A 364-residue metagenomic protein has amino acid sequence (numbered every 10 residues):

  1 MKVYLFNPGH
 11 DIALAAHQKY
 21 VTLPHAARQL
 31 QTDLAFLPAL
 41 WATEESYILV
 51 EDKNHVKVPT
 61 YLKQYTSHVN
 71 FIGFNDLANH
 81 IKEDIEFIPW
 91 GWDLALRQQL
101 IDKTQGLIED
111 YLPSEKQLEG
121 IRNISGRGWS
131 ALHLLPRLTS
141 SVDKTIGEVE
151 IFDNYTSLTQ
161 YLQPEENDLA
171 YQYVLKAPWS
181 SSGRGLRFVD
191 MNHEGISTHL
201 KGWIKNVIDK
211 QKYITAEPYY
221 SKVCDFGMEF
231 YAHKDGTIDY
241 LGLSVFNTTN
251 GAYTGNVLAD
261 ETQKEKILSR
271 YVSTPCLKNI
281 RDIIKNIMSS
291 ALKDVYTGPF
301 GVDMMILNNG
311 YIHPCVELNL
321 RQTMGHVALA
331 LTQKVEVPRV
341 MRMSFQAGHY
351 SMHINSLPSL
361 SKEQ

Functional and structural regions predicted by a protein language model:
K2-S46: N-terminal-proximal low-complexity accessory segments that begin disordered and transition into the first
R28-W41, L49-S157, Q163: Conserved N-proximal alpha/beta basic substrate-recognition cap immediately N-terminal to, or forming the N-lobe
E166-F188, I208-K222, V302, E317: ATP-grasp fold ATP-binding core
Q172-L200, G227, G251-I267: Glycine-rich phosphate-binding loop of ATP-grasp-fold ATP-dependent ligases
T198-T254, M305-P314: Phosphate-binding site of ATP-dependent enzymes
K210-Q211, Y240, Y253-G310, Y350-Q364: A long amphipathic alpha-helix within ATP-dependent nucleotide-binding catalytic cores
F230-N286, N319-Q346: ATP-dependent carboxylate/phosphate-activation module, predominantly the ATP-grasp catalytic core and closely related
D294-P358: C-terminal structural cap/anchor segments
